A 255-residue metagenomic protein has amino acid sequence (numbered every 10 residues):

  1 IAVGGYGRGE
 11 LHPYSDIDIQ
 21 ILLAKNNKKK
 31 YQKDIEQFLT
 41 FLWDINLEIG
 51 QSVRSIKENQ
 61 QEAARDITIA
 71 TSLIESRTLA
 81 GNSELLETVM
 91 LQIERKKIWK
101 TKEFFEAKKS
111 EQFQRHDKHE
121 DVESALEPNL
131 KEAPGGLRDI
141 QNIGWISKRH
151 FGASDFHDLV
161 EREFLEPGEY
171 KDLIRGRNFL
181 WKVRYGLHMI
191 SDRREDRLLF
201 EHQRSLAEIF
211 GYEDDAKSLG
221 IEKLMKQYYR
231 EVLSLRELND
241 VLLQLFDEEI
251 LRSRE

Functional and structural regions predicted by a protein language model:
I1-E255: A nucleotide- and high-energy phosphate-metabolite-utilizing enzyme signature
